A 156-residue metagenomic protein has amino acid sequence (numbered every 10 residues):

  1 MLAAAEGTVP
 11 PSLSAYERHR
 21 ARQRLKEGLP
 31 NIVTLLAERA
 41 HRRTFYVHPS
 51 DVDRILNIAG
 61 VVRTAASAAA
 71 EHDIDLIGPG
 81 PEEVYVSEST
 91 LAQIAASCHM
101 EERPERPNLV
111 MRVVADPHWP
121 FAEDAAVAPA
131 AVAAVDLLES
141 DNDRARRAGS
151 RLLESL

Functional and structural regions predicted by a protein language model:
L2-L156: Phosphate-handling catalytic interfaces
